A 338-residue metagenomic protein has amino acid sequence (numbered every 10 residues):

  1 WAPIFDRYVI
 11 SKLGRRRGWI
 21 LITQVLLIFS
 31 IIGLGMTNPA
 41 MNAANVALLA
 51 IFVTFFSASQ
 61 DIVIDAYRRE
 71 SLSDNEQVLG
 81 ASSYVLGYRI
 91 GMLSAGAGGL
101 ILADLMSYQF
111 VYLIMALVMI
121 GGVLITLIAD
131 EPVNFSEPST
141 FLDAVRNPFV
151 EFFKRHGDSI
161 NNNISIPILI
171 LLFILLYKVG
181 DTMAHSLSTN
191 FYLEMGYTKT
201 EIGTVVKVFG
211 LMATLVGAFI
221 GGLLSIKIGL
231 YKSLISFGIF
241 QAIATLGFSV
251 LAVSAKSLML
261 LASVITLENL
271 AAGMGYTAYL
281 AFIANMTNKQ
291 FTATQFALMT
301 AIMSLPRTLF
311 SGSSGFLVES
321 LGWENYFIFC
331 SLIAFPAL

Functional and structural regions predicted by a protein language model:
W1-G14, V216-S233, V318-E319: Helix-to-loop junctions at the C-terminal end of transmembrane segments in multipass secondary transporters
I20-A40, I239-K256: C-terminal ends and interior cores of transmembrane alpha-helices in multi-pass membrane transporters/permeases
I22-I28, F110-L127, N325-L338: Symmetry-related core transmembrane helices of the 12-TM Major Facilitator Superfamily/SLC fold
D74-Y84, K199-T200, K289-M299: Loop-to-transmembrane helix entry/capping segments in MFS-fold secondary transporters and related SLC/MFSD carriers
V78-A103, T300-S311: Glycine-rich segments within core transmembrane alpha-helices of 12-TM secondary carriers
E131-L169: Juxtamembrane intracellular "pre-TM" segments in multi-pass secondary transporters
S186-G203: Short amphipathic helix-loop junctions that connect adjacent transmembrane helices in Major Facilitator Superfamily/SLC
Y231-Y279: C-terminal transmembrane helical hairpin of 12-TM major facilitator-type secondary transporters
